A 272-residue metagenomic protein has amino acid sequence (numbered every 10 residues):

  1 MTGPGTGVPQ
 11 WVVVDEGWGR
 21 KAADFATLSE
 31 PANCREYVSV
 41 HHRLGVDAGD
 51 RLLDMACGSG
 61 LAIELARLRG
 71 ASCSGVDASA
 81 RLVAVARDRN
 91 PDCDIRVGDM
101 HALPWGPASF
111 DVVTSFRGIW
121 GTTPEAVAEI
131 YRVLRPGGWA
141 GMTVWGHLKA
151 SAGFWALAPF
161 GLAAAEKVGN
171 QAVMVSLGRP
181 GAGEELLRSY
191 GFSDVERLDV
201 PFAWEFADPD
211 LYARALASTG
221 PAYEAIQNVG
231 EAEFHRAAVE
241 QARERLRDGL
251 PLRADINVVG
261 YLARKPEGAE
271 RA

Functional and structural regions predicted by a protein language model:
M1-D50, L61-L65, L82-V85, R89 (+1 more regions): Conserved class I S-adenosyl-L-methionine
A32-N33, S59-L61, S176-A272: Conserved Class I S-adenosyl-L-methionine
R51-A102: Class I SAM-dependent methyltransferase SAM/SAH-binding core
H101-V113: A short acidic, Gly/Pro-enriched loop at the edge of an enzyme's catalytic core that lines a small-molecule cofactor
V112-E125, G146: A short SAM/SAH-binding and catalytic strip from SAM-dependent methyltransferases
E125-W139: A short glycine-rich, Lys/Arg-flanked "PGG" loop and its adjoining helix->strand segment in the class I
W139-E166: Conserved class I S-adenosyl-L-methionine
